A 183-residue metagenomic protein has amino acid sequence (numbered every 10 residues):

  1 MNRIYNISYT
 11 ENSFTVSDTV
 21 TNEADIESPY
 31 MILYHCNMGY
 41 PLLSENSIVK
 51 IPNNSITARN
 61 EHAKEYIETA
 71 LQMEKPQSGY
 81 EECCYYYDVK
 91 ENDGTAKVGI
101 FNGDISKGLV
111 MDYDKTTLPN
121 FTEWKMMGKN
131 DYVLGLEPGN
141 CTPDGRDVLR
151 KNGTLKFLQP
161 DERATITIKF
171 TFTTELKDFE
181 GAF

Functional and structural regions predicted by a protein language model:
M1-C36: Acidic, contiguous internal or C-terminal segments within carbohydrate-active enzymes that form a structured patch used
N2, S13-T15, T95-K97, S106-G108 (+1 more regions): Intrinsic-disorder/low-complexity, polar/charged segments enriched in Ser/Thr/Lys/Arg/Asp/Glu/Gln
I4-S8, S55, D112-P119: A short, sequence-level motif marking secondary-structure junctions
S8-N12, S28, K90-G94, P160-A164: Solvent-exposed loop and beta-edge segments used for protein-protein assembly and interaction
T21-I26, G103, T173-E175: Short solvent-exposed strand-capping/beta-turn motif centered on an Asx-Ser/Thr pair
E27-S28, N37-Y113: Active-site/ligand-binding surface loops and adjacent short beta/alpha elements that line catalytic pockets across
Y34, E45, Y132: Residues that flank catalytic or metal-binding motifs in active/ligand-binding sites
I105-F183: Active-site pocket scaffolds in enzymes
